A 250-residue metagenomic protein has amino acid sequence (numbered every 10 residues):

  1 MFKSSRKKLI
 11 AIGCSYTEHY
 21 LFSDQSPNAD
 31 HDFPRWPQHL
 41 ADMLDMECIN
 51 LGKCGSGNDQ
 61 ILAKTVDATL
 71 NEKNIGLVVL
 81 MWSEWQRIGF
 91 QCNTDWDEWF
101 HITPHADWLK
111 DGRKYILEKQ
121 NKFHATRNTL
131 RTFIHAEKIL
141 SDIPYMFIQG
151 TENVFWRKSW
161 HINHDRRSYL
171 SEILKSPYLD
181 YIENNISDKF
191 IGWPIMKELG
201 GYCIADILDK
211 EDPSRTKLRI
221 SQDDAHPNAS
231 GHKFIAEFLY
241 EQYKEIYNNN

Functional and structural regions predicted by a protein language model:
M1-Q60, K64-V66, L70-N71, F234: Serine-esterase "nucleophile elbow" of acetyl-processing enzymes
F2-K3, V66-A229, K233-N250: Alpha-helical cap/lid subdomain in secreted, periplasmic, or secretory-pathway luminal O-acyl-processing enzymes
